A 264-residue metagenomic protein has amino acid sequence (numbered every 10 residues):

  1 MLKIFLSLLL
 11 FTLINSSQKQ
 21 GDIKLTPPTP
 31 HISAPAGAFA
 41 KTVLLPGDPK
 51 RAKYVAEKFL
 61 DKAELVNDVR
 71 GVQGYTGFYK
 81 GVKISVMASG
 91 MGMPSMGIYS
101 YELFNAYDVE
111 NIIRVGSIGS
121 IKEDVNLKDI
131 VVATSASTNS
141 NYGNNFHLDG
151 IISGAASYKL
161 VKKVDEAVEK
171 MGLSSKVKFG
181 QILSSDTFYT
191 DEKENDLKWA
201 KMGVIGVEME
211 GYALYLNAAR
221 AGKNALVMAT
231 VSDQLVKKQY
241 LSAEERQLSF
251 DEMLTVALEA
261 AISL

Functional and structural regions predicted by a protein language model:
M1-S16: Classical Sec-dependent N-terminal signal peptides that target proteins to the secretory pathway
S17-K163: Metabolite-binding pocket within alpha/beta catalytic cores that recognizes anionic/polar moieties
D61-D68, G172-F179, L264: Flexible, glycine/charged-enriched surface loops at secondary-structure junctions
N105, D191, R220, M228 (+1 more regions): Expand to "…catalyze enediolate/carbanion chemistry for C-C bond making/breaking, isomerization, decarboxylation
I151-M202: Active-site rim beta-loop-alpha module in soluble metabolic enzymes
K163-M171, N217, V256-L264: Generic non-transmembrane alpha-helical segments
K193-S232: A C-terminal functional module that forms or caps the active site or interfaces directly with catalytic machinery
L235-L264: His/Asp/Glu-rich mid-to-C-terminal helical/loop segments that flank catalytic regions of hydrolases
